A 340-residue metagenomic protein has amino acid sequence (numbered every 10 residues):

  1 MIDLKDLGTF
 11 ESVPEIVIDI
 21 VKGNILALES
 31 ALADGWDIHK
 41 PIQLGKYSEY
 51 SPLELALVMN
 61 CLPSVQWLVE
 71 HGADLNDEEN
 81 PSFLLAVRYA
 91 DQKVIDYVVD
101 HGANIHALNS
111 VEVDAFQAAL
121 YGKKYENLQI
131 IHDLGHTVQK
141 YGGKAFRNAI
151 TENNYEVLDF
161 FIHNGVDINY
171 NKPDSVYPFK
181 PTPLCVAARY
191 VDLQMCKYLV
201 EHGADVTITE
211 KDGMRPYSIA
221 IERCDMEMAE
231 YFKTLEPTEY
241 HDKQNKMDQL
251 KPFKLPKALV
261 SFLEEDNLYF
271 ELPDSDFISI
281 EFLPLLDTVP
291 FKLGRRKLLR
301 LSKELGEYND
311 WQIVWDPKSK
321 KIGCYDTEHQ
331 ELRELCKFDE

Functional and structural regions predicted by a protein language model:
G8-I18, P41-E54, N76-L85, L108-Q117 (+3 more regions): Ankyrin-repeat boundary/"N-cap" motif
E11-S12, K211-V314: A surface-exposed partner-binding patch
I18-N24, E54-C61, L85-D91, Q117-K124 (+4 more regions): Ankyrin repeat A-helix N-terminal signature
N24-A33, N60-E70, A90-D100, K123-D133 (+3 more regions): Ankyrin repeat structural motif
G35-H39, G72-D74, G102-H106, G135-V138 (+2 more regions): The conserved C-terminal loop/turn that links adjacent ankyrin repeats
A56-K124: A generic tandem-repeat structural signature
V98-V166, D174: Solenoidal tandem-repeat scaffolds enriched in leucines and small polar residues
F146-H241: Elongated, non-catalytic scaffold/linker segments and compositionally distinctive motifs
